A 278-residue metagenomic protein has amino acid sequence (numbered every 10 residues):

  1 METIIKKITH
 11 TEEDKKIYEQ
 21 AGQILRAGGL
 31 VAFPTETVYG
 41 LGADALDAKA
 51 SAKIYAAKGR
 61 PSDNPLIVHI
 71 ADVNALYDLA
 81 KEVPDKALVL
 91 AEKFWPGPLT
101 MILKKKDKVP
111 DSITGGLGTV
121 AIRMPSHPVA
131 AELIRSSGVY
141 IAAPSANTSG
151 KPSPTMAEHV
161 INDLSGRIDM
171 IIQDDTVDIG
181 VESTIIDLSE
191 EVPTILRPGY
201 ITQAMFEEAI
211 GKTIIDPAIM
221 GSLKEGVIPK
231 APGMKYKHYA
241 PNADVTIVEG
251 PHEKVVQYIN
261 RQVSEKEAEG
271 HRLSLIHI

Functional and structural regions predicted by a protein language model:
M1-L275: Active-site-adjacent structural elements in enzyme catalytic cores
